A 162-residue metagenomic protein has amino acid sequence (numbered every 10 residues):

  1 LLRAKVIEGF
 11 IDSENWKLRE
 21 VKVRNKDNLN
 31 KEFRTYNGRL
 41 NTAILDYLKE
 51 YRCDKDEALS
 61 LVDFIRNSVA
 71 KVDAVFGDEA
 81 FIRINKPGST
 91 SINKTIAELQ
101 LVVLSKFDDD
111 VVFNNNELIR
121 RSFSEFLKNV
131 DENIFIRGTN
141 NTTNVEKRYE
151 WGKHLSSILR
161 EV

Functional and structural regions predicted by a protein language model:
L1-I136, K147-S157, E161: Solvent-exposed functional surfaces
